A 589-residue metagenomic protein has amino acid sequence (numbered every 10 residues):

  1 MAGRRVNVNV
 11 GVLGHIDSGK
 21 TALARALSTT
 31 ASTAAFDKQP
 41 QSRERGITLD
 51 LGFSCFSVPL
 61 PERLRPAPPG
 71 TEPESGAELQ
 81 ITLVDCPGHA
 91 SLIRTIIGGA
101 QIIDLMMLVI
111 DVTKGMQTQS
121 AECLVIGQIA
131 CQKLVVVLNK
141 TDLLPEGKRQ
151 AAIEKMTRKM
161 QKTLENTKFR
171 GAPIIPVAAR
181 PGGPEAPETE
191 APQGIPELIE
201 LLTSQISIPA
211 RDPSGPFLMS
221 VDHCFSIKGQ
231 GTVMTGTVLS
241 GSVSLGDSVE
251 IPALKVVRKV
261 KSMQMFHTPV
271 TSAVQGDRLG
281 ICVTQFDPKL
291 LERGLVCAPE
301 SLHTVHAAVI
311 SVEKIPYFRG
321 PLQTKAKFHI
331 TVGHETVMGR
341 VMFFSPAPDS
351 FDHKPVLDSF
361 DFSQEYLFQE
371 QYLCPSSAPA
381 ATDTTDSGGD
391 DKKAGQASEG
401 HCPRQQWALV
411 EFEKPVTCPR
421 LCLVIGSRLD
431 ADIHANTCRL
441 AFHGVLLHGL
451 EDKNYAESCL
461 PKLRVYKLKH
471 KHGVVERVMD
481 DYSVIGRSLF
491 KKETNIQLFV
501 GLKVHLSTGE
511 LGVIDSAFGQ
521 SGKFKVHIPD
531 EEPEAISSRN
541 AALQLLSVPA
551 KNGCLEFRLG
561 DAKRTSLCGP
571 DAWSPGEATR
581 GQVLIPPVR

Functional and structural regions predicted by a protein language model:
M1-R94, I103, L108: P-loop NTPase switch module centered on the Walker A-proximal segment
G3-V10, S18, P61-P66, E74-A77 (+1 more regions): C-terminal effector/interaction modules appended to NTPase cores
D17, L23, G46, D85 (+11 more regions): Residue-level signature of catalytic and energy-coupling elements of molecular machines, predominantly ATP/GTP-dependent
T33-R45, P61-P68, K162-A172, S204-F217 (+5 more regions): Active-site phosphate-binding and catalytic loops of NTP-dependent enzymes
E44, H89-A90, T113-M116, K140-P145 (+4 more regions): Conserved nucleotide-binding/hydrolysis micro-motifs of P-loop NTPases
G46, M160, E197-E200, S204 (+4 more regions): RecA-like helicase/translocase P-loop NTPase motor core
E78-T82, C86-I93, A100-E154: Conserved Switch II/interswitch segment of TRAFAC-class P-loop GTPases
K133, D142-S226: Canonical P-loop GTPase G-domain recognition
